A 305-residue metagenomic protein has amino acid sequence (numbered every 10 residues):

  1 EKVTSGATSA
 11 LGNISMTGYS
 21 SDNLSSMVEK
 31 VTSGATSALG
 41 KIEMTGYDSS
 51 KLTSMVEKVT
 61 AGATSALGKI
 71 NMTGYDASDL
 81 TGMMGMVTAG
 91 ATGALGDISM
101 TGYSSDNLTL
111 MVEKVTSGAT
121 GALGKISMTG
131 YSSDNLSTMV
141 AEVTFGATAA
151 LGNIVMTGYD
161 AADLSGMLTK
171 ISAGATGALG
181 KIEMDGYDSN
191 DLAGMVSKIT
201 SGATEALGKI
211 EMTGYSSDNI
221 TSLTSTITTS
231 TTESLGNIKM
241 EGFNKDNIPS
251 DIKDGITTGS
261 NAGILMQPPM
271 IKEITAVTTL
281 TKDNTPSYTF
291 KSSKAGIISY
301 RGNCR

Functional and structural regions predicted by a protein language model:
E1-T221: Thr-biased low-complexity repeat/linker tracts and other Thr-enriched repetitive architectures
I238: Glycine-rich phosphate/diphosphate-binding loop of Rossmann-like nucleotide-binding domains
N244, I248, D254-Q267: Extracellular/surface-exposed low-complexity segments
P268-T275: Proline-enriched interdomain boundary motifs that mark the N-terminal boundary and often initiate the first structured
T279-D283: Surface-exposed ligand/attachment interfaces on beta-rich extracellular proteins
N284-Y288: Structural beta-strand segments of beta-rich domains
F290-I298: Short proline/glycine-enriched turn/loop motifs at strand-loop junctions of beta-rich domains
I297-R305: Extracellular beta-sheet repeat scaffolds used for adhesion and glycan interaction
